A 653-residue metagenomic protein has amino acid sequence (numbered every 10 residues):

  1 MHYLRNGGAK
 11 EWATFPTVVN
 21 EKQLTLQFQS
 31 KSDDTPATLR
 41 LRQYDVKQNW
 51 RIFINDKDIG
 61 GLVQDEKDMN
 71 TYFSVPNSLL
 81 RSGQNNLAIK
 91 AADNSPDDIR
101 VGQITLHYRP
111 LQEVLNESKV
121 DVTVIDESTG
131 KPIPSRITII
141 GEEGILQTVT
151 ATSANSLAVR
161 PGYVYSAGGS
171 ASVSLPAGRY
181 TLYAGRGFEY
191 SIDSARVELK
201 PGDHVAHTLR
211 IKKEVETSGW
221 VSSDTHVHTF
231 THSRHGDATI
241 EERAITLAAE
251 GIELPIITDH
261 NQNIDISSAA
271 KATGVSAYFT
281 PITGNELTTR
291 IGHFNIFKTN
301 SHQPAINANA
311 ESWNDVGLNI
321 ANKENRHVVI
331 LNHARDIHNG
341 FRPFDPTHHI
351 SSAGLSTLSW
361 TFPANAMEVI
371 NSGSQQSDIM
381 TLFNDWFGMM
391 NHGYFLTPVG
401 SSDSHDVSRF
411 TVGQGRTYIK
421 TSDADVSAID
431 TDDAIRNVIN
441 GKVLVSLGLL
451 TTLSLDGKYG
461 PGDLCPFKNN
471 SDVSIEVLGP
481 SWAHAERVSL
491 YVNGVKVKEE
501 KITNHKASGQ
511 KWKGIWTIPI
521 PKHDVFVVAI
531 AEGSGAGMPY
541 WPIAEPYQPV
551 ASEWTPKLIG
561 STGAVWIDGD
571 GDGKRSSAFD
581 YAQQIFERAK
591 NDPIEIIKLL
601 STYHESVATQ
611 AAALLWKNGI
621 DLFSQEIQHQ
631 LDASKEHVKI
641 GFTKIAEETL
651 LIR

Functional and structural regions predicted by a protein language model:
M1-V124, S128, S471: Beta-strand-rich recognition domains
K47-Q48, P96, L182, F230-H232 (+10 more regions): Flexible loop/turn segments at secondary-structure boundaries
P76, R81-G83, P176-R179, H523: A glycine-anchored, Pro-Gly-centered beta-turn/N-cap motif
D126-Q147, A151-V173, R179, A184-E214 (+4 more regions): C-terminal functional module detector
I192, K213-D345, I379-T381, S401-S404 (+7 more regions): A metal-dependent hydrolase metal-coordination microenvironment
S268-A270, E311-N325, H349-N365, D378-G393 (+1 more regions): Histidine/acidic residue-rich metal-binding segments in metalloenzymes
F297, H338-A364, D406-T421: Substrate-binding cleft/loops of secretory-pathway carbohydrate-active enzymes
R326-I337, S356, W360-S374: Short acidic, glycine-rich surface-loop motifs adjacent to enzyme active sites
